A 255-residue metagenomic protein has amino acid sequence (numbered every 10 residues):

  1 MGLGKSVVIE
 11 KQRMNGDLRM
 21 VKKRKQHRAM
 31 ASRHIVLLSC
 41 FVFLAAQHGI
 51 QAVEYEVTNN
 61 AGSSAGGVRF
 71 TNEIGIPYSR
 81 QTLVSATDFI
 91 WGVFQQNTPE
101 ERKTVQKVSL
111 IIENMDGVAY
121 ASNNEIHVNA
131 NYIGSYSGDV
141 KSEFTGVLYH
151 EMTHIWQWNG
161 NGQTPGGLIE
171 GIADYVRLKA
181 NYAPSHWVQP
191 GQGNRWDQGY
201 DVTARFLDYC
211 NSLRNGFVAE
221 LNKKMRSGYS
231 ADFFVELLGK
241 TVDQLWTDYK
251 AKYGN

Functional and structural regions predicted by a protein language model:
G2-N72, N255: N-terminal low-structure segments adjacent to metalloprotease catalytic domains across cellular compartments
A31-L37, F43-T58, D197-A204, Y209-N255: Pan-zinc metallopeptidase signature
V53, A61-N131: Auxiliary, metal-adjacent structural segments of Zn-dependent hydrolase domains
R69-R80, N131-E143, W158-T164, Q192-R195: Second-shell loop/turn segments in exported
S79-A86, I90, V140, F144 (+8 more regions): Stable alpha-helical elements in mature extracytoplasmic
A86, N97, G162-R205: Post-HExxH zinc-binding segment in Zn-dependent metallohydrolases
W91-P99, T153-G162, D174-Y182, D208-N215 (+2 more regions): Sec-exported extracytoplasmic/periplasmic mature domains
S109-N159: Active-site scaffold of zinc-dependent metalloenzymes
